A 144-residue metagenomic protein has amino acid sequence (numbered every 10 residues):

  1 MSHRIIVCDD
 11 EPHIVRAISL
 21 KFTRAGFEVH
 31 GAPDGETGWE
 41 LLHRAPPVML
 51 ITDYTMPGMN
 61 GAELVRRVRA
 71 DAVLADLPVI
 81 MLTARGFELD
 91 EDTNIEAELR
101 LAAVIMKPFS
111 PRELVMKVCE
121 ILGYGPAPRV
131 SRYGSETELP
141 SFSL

Functional and structural regions predicted by a protein language model:
R16-R24: Charged docking surfaces used in two-component/phosphorelay signaling
G26-P33, L41: Short hydrophobic/Thr-rich beta-strand motif most characteristic of the beta2 strand and flanking loop of CheY-like
A45-I51: Active-site beta3 strand of CheY-like receiver
D53, T83: Active-site residues of response regulator receiver
M56: Receiver (REC) domain active-site loop signature in two-component systems and cognate sites in sensor histidine kinases
F109-V118, P126: C-terminal output helix
Y124-L144: CheY-like receiver
